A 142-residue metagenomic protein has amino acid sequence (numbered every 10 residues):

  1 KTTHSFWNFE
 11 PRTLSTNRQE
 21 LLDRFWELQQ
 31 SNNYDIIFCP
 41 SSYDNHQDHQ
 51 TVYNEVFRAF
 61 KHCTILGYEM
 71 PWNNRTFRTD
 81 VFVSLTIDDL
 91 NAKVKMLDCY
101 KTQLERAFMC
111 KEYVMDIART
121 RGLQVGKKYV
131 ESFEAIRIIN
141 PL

Functional and structural regions predicted by a protein language model:
K1-T2, S31-N32, I36, M70-L142: The feature marks non-catalytic terminal segments
K1-T64, T120-R121, V125-K128: Active-site beta-strand->loop->alpha-helix modules in alpha/beta enzyme cores, enriched in Gly/His/Asp(Glu)
H62-W72: Histidine/lysine/aspartate-rich catalytic loop segments that bind and position anionic ligands
